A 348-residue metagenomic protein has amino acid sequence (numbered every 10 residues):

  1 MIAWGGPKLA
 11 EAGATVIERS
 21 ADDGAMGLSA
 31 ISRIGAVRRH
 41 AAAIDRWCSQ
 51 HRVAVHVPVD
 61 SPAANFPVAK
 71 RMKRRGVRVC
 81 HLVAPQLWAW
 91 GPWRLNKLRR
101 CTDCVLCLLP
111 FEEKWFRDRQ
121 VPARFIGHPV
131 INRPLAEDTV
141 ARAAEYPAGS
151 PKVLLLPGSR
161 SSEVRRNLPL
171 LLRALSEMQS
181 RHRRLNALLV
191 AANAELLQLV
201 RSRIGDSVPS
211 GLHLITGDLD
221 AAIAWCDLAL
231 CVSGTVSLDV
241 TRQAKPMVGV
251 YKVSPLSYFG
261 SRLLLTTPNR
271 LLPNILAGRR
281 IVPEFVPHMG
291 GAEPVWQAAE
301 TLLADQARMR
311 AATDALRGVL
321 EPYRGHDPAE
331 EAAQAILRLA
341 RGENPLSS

Functional and structural regions predicted by a protein language model:
M1-S348: Nucleotide-activated sugar donor-binding and catalytic core shared by glycosyltransferases and related lipid-linked
